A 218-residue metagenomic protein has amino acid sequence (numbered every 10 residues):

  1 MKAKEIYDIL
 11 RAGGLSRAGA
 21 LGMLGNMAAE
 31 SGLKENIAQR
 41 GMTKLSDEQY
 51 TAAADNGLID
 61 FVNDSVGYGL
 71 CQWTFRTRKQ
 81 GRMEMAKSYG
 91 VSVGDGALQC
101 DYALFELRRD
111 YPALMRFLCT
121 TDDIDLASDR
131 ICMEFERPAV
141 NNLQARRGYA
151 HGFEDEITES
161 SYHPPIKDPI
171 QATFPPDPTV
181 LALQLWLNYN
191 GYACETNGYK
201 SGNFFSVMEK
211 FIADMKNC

Functional and structural regions predicted by a protein language model:
M1-G32: Export/targeting segments at the very N-terminus of extracytoplasmic proteins
A3, G13-A20, N63-V66, S92-C100 (+6 more regions): Solvent-exposed, acidic/flexible segments
K4, D8, L21-L24, D101 (+6 more regions): Solvent-exposed, polar/charged alpha-helical surfaces in well-ordered, non-transmembrane soluble domains, broadly
E5, S31-C119: Peptidoglycan-targeting cell-wall enzymes and recognition modules
G14-L24, E35-M42, A113-D123, A127 (+1 more regions): Surface-exposed patches in mature extracellular/periplasmic domains of secreted proteins
M27-S31, W73-T74, L118-N141, G202-N217: Acidic helix/loop microenvironments that form the catalytic cleft of cell-wall polysaccharide enzymes
K79-P169, T173: Non-catalytic cell-wall polysaccharide-engagement segments
I166-L181, L185-C218: Short acidic, glycine/serine/threonine-rich helix-capping segments at coil-helix boundaries
